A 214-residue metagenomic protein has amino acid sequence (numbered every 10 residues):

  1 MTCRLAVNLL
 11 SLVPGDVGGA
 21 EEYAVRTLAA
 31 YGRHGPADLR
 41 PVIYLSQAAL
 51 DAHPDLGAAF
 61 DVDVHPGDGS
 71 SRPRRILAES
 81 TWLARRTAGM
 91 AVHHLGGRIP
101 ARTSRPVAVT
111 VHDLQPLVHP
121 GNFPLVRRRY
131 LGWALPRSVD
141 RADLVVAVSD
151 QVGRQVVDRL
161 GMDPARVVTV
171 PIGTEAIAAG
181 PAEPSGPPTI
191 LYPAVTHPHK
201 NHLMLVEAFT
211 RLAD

Functional and structural regions predicted by a protein language model:
M1-D214: Carbohydrate transferase catalytic cores enriched for Leloir-type hexosyltransferases
